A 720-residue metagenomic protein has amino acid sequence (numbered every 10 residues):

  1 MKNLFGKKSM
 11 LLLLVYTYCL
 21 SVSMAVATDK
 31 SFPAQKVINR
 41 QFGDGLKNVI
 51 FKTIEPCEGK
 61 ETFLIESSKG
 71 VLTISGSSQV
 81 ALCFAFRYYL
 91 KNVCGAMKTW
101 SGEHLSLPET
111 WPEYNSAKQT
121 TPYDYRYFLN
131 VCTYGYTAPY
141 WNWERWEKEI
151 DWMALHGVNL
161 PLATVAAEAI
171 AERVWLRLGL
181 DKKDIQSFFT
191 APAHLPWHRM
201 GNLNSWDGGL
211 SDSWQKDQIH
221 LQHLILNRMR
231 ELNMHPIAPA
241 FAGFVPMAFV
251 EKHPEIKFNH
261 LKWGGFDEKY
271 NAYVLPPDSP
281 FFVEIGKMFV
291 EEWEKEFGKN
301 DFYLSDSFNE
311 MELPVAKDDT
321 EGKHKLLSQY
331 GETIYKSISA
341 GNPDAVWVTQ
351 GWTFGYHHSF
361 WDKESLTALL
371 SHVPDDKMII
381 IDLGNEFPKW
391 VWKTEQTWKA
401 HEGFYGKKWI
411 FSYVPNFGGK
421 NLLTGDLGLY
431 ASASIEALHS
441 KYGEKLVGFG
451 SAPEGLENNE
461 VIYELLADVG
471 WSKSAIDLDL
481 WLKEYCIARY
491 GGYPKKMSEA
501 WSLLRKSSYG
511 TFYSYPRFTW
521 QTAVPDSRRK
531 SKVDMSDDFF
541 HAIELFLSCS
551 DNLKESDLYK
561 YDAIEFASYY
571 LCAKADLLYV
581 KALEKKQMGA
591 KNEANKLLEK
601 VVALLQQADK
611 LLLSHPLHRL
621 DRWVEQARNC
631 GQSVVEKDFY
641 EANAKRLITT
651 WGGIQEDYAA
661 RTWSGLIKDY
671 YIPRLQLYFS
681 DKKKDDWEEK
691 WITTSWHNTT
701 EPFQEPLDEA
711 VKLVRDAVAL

Functional and structural regions predicted by a protein language model:
M1-K7: N-terminal secretory signal peptides that target proteins for export/translocation
M10-S21: Bacterial N-terminal signal peptides
V26-Y123: Contiguous, structured surface segment used for ligand recognition
L46, M97-P112, L129-T133, A154 (+7 more regions): Catalytic-core regions of glycoside hydrolase
Y123-N142, M153: Active-site-adjacent substrate/metal-binding segments within catalytic domains of carbohydrate-active enzymes
R661-L720: Extended, compositionally biased alpha-helical segments that mediate assembly or anchoring
